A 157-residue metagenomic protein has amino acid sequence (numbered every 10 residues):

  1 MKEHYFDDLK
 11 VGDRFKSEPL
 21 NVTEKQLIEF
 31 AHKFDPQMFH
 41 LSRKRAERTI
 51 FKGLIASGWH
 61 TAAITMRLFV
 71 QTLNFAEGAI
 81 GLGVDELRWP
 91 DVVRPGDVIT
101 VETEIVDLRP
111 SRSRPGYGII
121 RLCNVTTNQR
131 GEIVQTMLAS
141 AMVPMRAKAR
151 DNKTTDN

Functional and structural regions predicted by a protein language model:
M1-G83, R146-N157: Hot-dog-fold acyl-thioester-processing enzymes
M1-V11, W89, V93-N157: HotDog/MaoC-like acyl-thioester-processing domains
D85-L87: Conserved interaction-surface patches within small, structured recognition/assembly domains
